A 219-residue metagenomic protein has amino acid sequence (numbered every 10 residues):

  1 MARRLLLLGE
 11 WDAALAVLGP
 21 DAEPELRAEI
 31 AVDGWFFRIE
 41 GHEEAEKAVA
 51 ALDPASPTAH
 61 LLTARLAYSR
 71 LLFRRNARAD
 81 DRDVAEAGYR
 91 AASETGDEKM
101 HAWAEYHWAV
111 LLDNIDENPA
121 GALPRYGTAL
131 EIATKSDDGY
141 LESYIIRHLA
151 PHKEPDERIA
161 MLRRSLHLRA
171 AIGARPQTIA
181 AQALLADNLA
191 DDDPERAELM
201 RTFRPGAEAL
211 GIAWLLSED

Functional and structural regions predicted by a protein language model:
M1-E10, A171-D219: C-terminal non-catalytic interaction modules
L5, L18, L52, Y89-G96 (+6 more regions): Eukaryotic all-alpha helical interaction scaffolds
L7, A31-E44, Y68-D83, V110-A122 (+2 more regions): Short coil/turn connectors between adjacent alpha-helices in alpha-solenoid helical repeat scaffolds
W11-L18, E40-G41, A45, H101 (+6 more regions): Solenoid-repeat scaffolds in large eukaryotic assemblies
A14, A45-A48, D81, A85-Y89 (+6 more regions): Tetratricopeptide repeat
P20-E23, L52, P57-A59, A77 (+7 more regions): Short coil/turn linker motifs that delimit alpha-helical repeat modules in TPR/alpha-solenoid proteins
A22, R27-E29, T58, T63-R65 (+5 more regions): Residue register of alpha-helical TPR repeats
F37, L61-L62, Y68-F73, K99-N114 (+2 more regions): Conserved alpha-helical positions within TPR/SEL1-like repeat arrays
